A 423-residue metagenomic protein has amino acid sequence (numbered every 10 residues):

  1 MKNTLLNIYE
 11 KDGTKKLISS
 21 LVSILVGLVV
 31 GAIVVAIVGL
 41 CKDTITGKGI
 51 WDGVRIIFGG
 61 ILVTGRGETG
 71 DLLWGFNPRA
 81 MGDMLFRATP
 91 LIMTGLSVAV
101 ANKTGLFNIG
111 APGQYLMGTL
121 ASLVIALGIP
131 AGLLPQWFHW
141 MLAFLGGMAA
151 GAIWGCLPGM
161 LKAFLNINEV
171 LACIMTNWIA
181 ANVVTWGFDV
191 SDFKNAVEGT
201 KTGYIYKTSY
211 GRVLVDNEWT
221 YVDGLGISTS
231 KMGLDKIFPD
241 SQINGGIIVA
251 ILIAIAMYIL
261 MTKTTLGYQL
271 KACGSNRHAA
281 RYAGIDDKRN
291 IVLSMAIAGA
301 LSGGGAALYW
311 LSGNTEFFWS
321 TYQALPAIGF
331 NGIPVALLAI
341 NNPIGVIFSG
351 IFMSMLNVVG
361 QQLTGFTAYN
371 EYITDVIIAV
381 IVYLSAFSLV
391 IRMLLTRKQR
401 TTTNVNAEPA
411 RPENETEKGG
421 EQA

Functional and structural regions predicted by a protein language model:
M1-G27, A32, A36-I37, S275 (+2 more regions): Cytosolic-side transmembrane-helix boundaries in multi-pass membrane proteins
K2-M93, W137: Membrane-interfacial amphipathic/re-entrant helices at transmembrane-helix boundaries
S19-A36, T94-V98, T119-I125, G147-I153 (+7 more regions): Hydrophobic core segments of alpha-helical transmembrane domains in multi-pass membrane transport and ion-translocation
V35-L40, L62-I129, F144-M148, A152-V170 (+3 more regions): Single transmembrane alpha-helix segments in multi-pass membrane proteins
S97-T119, L266-Y268, G365-Y369, A407-T416: Cytoplasmic juxtamembrane regions at transmembrane-helix boundaries
N177-M261, K418-G420: Transmembrane helix-bundle core of multi-pass membrane transporters and related energy-transducing complexes
S228, F238-E316, I344: Helix-loop-helix "hairpin" substructures at the membrane interface of multi-pass membrane proteins
A296-A379: Transmembrane alpha-helical segments in multi-pass inner-membrane proteins
